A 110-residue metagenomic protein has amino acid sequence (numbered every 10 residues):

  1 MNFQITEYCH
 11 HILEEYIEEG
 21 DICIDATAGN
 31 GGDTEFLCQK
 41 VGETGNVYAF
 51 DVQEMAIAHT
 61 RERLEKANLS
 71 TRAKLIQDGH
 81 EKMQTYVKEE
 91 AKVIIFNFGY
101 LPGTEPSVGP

Functional and structural regions predicted by a protein language model:
M1-D21, Q39: S-adenosyl-L-methionine
E18, G42, K88: Short conserved AdoMet
E19-G29: Conserved class I S-adenosyl-L-methionine
N30-T44: Conserved SAM-binding loop of SAM-dependent methyltransferases across substrates and taxa, primarily the Class I
N46-D51: Conserved SAM-binding motif I beta-strand of class I
I57-K92: S-adenosyl-L-methionine
I95-P110: Mobile active-site "lid"/loop adjacent to the S-adenosyl-L-methionine
